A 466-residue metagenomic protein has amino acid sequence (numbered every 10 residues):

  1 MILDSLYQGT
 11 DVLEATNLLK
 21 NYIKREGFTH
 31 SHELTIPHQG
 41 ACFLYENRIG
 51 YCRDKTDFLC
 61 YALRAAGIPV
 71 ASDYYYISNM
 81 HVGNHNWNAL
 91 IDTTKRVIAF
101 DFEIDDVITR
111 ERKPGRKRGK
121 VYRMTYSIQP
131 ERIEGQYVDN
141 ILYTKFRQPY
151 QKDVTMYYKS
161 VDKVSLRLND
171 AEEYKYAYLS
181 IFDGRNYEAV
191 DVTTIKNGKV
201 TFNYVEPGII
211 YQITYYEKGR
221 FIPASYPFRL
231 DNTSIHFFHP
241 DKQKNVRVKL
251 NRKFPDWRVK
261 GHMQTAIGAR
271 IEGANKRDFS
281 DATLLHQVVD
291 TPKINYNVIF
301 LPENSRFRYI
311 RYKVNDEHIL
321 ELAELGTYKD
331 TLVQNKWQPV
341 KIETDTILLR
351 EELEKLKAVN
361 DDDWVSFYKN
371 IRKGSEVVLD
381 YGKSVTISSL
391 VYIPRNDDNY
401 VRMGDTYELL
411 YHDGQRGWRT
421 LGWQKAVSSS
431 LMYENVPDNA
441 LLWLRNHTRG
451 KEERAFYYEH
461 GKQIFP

Functional and structural regions predicted by a protein language model:
D4-Y22, H32-C42, N47-L142: Hydrophobic/aromatic-rich core segments of domains that either
E134-D162: Beta-strand-rich domain onsets/edges
V161-D170, L250-K253: A short, amphipathic beta-strand motif
R185-K199, T291-P292, Q424: Short, acidic Ser/Thr/Gly-rich low-complexity loop/linker segments typical of extracellular and cell-surface proteins
K199-G219, N304-R306, E434-D438: Short Pro-Gly-centered beta-turn/loop motif in secreted/extracellular proteins
Y216-S225, D316-E321, T448-R454: Short acidic/polar inter-strand loop motif in beta-rich domains
E217-Q243, G326-T327, F456-P466: Structured interaction patches on ligand/partner-binding surfaces of diverse proteins
N245-S305, H318-S389, I393-R402, G450-P466: Disordered, acidic Ser/Thr/Pro-rich linker "stalks" and the adjacent N-terminal cap of the next globular domain
